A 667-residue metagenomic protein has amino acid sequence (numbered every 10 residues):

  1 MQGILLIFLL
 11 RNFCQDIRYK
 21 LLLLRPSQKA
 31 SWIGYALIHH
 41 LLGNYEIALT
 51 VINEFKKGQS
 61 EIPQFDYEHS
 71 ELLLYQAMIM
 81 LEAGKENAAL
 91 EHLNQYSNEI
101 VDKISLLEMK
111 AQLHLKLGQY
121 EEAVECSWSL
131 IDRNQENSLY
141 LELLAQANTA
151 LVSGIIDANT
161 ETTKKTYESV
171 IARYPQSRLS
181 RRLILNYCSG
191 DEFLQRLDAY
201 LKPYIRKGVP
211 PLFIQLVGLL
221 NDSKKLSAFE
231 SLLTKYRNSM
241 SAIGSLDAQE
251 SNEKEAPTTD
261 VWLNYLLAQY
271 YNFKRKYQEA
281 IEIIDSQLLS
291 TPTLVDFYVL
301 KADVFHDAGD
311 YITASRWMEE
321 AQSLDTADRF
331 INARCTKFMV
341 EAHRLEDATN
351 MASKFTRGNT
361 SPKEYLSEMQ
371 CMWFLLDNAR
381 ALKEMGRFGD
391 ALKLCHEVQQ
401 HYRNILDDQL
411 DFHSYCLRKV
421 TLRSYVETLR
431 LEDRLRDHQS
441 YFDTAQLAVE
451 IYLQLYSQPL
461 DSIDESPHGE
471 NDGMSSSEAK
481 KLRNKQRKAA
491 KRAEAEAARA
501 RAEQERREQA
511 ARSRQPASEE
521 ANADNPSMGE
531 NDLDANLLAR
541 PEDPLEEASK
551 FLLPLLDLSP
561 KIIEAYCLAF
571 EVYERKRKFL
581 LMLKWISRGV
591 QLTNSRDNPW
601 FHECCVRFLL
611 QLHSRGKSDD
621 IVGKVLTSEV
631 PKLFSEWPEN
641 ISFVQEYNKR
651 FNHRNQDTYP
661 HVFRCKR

Functional and structural regions predicted by a protein language model:
M1-R667: Non-TPR docking regions that flank or precede TPR/alpha-solenoid scaffolds in eukaryotic proteins
